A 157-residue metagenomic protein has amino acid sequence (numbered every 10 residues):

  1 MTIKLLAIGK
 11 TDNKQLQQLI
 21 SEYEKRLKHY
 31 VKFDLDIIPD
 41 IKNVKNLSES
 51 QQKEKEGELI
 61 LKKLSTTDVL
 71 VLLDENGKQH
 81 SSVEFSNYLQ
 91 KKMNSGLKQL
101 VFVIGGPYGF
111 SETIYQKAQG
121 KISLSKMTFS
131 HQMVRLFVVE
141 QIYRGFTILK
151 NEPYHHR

Functional and structural regions predicted by a protein language model:
M1-L27: N-terminal beta1-alpha1 ligand-phosphate binding loop
T2, L97-F102: Loop/turn-to-beta-strand initiation segments
L6, D36, V71, G120-I122: Hydrophobic/aromatic beta-strand patches that form the interior of the parallel beta-sheet core in alpha/beta enzyme
T11, E75-K78, G106-Y108: Short glycine-rich anion-binding loops that position phosphate/pyrophosphate groups of nucleotides and phosphorylated
K32-F33, I37-K98: S-adenosyl-L-methionine/SAH cofactor-binding core of RNA-modifying enzymes
G105-G106, K117: Proline/glycine-rich low-complexity loops and linkers
E112-H156: Structured adenosyl-cofactor binding patch, chiefly the S-adenosyl-L-methionine
